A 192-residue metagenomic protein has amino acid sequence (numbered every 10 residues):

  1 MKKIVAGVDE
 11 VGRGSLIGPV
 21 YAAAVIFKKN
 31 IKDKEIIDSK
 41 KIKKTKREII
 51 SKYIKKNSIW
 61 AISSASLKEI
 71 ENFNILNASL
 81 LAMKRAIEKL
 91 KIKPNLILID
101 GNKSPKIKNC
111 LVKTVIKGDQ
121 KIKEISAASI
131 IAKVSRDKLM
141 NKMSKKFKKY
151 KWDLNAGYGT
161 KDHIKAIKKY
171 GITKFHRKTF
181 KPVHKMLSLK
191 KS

Functional and structural regions predicted by a protein language model:
M1-S192: RNase H-like, Mg2+-dependent phosphodiesterase core, and more generally RNA phosphate-backbone-engaging helix-loop
